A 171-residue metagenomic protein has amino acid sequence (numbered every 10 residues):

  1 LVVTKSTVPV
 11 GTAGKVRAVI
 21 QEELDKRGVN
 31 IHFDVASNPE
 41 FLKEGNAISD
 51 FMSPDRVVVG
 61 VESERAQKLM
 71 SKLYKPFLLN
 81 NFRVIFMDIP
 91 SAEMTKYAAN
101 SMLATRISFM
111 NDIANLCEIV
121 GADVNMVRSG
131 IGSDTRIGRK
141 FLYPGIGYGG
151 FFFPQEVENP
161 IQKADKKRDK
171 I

Functional and structural regions predicted by a protein language model:
L1-I171: Structural/interface elements that position substrates and couple domains in central-metabolism enzymes
